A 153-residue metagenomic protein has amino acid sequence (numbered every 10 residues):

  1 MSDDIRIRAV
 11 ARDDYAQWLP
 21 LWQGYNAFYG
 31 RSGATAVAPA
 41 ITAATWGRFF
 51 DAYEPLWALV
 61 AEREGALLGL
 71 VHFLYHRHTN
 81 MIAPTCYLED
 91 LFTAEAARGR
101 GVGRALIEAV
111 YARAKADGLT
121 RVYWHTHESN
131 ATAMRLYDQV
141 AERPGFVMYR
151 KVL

Functional and structural regions predicted by a protein language model:
M1-D13: Conserved N-terminal entry element of GNAT/NAT acetyltransferase domains
R12, L19, Q23-G47: Conserved GNAT-fold acetyl-CoA-binding loop/helix
G47-L59, Y87, R143-G145: A short helix-loop-beta-strand connector motif used in the catalytic cores of GNAT acetyltransferases and, in some
V60, A66-Y75: Conserved beta-strand in the GNAT
H76-L88, R98, G145: A conserved beta-turn-beta hairpin within the catalytic core of GNAT-like acetyltransferases that forms part
A97, G101-A109: Conserved acetyl-CoA pyrophosphate-binding loop and the N-cap/start of the following alpha-helix in GNAT-like
R104, E128-V147: Conserved active-site alpha-helix within GNAT-family acetyltransferase domains
K115-H125: Conserved GNAT acetyl-CoA-binding A-motif
